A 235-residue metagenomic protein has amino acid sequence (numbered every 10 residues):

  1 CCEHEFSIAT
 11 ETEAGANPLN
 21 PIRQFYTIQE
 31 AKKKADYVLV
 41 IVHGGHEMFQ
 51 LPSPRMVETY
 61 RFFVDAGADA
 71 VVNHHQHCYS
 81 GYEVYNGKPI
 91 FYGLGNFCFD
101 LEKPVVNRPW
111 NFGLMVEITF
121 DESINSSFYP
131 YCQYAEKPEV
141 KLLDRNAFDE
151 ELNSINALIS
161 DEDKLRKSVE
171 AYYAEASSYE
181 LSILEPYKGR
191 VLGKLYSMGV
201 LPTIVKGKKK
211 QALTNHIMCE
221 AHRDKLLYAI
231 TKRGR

Functional and structural regions predicted by a protein language model:
C1-R235: Acidic, metal/ion-coordinating pockets
